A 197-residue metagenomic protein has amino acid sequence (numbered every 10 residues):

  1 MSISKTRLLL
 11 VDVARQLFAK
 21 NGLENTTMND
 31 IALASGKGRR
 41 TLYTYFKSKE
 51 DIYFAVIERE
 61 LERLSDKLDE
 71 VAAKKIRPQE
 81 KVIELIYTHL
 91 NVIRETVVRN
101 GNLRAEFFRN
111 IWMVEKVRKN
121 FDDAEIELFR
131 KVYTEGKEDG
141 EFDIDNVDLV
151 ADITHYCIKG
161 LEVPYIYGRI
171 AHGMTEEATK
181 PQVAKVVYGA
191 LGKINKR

Functional and structural regions predicted by a protein language model:
M1-K5, N195-R197: N-terminal intrinsically disordered/low-complexity leader segments
L9, V13, L17-D51, A55: Helix-turn-helix
K49, E60, L64, L85-H89 (+4 more regions): Hydrophobic/aromatic residues within well-ordered alpha-helical segments
Y53, I57, L61, E115-I126 (+2 more regions): Amphipathic, non-transmembrane alpha-helical scaffold segments
A55, R59, D69-E95, V150-T154 (+1 more regions): Hydrophobic alpha-helical connector segments
K75, D123-A151: Hydrophobic alpha-helical bundle segments that form small-molecule/ligand-binding pockets
L90-R130: Short secondary-structure transition hinges
E127-D139, Y156-R197: C-terminal peripheral helix-coil segments that are non-catalytic and often amphipathic
